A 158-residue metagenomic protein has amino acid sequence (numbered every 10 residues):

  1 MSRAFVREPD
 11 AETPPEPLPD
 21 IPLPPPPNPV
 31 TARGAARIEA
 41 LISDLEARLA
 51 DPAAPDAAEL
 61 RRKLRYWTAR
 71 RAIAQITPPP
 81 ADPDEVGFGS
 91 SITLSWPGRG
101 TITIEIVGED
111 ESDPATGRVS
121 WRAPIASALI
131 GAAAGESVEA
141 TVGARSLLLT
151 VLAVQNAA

Functional and structural regions predicted by a protein language model:
M1-R70: Helix-rich terminal scaffold detector
P17-D20, P24-P27, A74, V107 (+2 more regions): Generic, low-specificity signal for short hydrophobic/alpha-helical stretches with a mild N-terminal bias, encompassing
R71-P79: Short glycine/threonine/proline-enriched tight-turn/helix- or strand-capping micro-motif at secondary-structure
P78, D82-L149: Non-DNA-binding regulatory cores of transcription-related proteins, predominantly C-terminal effector-binding
E109, V151-A158: Short, compositionally biased
